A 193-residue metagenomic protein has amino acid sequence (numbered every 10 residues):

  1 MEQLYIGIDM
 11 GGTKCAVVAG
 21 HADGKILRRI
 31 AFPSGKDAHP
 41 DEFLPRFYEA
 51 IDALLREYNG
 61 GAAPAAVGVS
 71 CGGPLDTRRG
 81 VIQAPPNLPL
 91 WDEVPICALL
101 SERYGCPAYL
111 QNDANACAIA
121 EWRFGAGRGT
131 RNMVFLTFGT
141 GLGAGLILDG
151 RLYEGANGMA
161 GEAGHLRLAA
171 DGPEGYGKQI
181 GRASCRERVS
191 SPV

Functional and structural regions predicted by a protein language model:
E2, V18-G20, R28-A31, A38-E42 (+3 more regions): Glycine/GP-enriched mid-protein hinge/lid loop-to-helix segment characteristic of carbohydrate kinases
D9: Conserved catalytic-loop position in the HRD/HxD motif
T13: Conserved Rossmann-like nucleotide-cofactor binding loop
G24: Conserved N-lobe loop of protein kinases adjacent to the ATP-binding glycine-rich P-loop
S34, C71: Short glycine-centered, acidic/aromatic-flanked micro-motifs in structured strand/loop junctions that mark active-site
P40-Y48, D52, R56, A63-V67 (+1 more regions): Glycine-rich phosphate-binding loop and adjoining helix at the ATP-binding site of ATP-dependent phosphoryl-transfer
